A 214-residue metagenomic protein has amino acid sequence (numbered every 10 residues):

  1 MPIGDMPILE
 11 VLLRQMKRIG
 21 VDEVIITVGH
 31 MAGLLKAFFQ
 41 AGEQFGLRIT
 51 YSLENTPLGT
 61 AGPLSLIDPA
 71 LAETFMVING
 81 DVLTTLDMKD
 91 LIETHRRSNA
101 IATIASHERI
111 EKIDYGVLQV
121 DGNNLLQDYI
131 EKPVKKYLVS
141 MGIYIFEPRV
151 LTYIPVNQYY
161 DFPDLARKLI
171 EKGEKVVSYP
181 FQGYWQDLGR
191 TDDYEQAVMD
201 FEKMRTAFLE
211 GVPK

Functional and structural regions predicted by a protein language model:
M1-G33: N-terminal glycine-rich phosphate-binding loop and ensuing alpha1 helix
P2-I3, L118-D121, L188: Short beta-strand-to-turn element immediately C-terminal to the catalytic PLP-Schiff-base lysine in fold type I
I3, G29, P57-A61, Y160: Conserved phosphate-coordination/catalytic loops
E10, A61, P163: Glycine-rich phosphate-binding loop at the start of an alpha helix
V21, F75-M76, L83, K89-R96 (+2 more regions): Catalytic-core segments of class I nucleotidyltransferases/pyrophosphorylases that form NMP-activated intermediates
D22-V24, R48, I101, K175: Residues at the starts of beta-strands that form the adenosine-phosphate
K36-G122, F146, Y153: Conserved beta-loop-beta/alpha segment of the NTase-like Rossmann-fold superfamily that binds/positions NTPs
